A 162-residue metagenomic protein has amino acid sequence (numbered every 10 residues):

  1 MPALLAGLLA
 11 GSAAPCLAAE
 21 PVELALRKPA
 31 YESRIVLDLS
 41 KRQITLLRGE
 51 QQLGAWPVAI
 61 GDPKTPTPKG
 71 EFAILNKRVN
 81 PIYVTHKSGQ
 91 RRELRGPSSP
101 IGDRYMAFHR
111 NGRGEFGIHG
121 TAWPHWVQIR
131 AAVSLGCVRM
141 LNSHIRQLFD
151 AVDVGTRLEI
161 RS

Functional and structural regions predicted by a protein language model:
P2-S12: Bacterial N-terminal signal peptides
L5, I44, A55, K64 (+3 more regions): N-terminal hydrophobic or amphipathic segments with adjacent small-residue motifs that include Sec signal peptides
C16-K87, R95-H109: Cell wall/extracellular polymer interaction/catalysis modules
L24-L26, A30, I82, S88-S162: Exported/periplasmic cell-wall-interacting domains
